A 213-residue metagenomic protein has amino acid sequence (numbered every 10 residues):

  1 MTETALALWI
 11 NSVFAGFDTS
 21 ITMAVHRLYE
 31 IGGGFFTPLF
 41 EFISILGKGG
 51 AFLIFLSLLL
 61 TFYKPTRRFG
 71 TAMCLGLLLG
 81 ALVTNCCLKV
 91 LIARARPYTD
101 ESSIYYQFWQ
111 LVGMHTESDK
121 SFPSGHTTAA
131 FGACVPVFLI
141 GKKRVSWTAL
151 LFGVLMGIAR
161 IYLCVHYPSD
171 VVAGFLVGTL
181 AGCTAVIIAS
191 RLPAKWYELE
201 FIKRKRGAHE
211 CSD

Functional and structural regions predicted by a protein language model:
M1-L53, N85-H115, K205-S212: N-terminal transmembrane-helix/juxtamembrane module of multi-pass inner/ER membrane proteins
G33-F36, P65-G70, G141-T148: Membrane-helix interface segments
F52-F55, V171: Transmembrane-embedded, aromatic-rich helix segments that form part of the hydrophobic channel/pocket engaging
F55-C86: Interfacial segments of alpha-helical transmembrane regions
L60, T84, L88-A93, F138 (+1 more regions): Membrane-water interface at transmembrane helix exits
Y63-K64, I92-A93, L163-Y167: Short helix-capping/hinge motifs at transmembrane helix termini and TM-loop junctions
L75-L91, V145-A159: Small-polar-interrupted transmembrane alpha-helices in polytopic inner-membrane proteins
Y106-D213: Membrane-embedded catalytic cores of phosphoryl/pyrophosphoryl-handling enzymes
